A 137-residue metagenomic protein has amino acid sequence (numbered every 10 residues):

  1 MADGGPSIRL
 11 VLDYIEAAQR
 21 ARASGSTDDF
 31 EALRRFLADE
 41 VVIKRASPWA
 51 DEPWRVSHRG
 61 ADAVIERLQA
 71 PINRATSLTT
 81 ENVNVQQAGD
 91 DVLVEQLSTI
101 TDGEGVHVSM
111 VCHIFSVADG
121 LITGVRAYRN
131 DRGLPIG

Functional and structural regions predicted by a protein language model:
M1-D39, I136: Short, low-complexity N-terminal intrinsically disordered segments enriched in polar/charged residues
M1-I15, P53-R59, V108-H113: Charged, low-complexity, helix/coiled-coil-prone segments
A2-D3, Q69-G137: A beta-strand edge to alpha-helix "cap/lid" segment located at domain peripheries
A18, F30, V41, A63 (+1 more regions): General helical secondary-structure elements
R20, K44, T99-G103: Short beta-turn/strand-loop junction motif enriched in small, turn-promoting residues
A23-T27, A50, E104-V106: Short, solvent-exposed loop/turn segments that connect beta-strands within catalytic domains and beta-strand-rich
S24, S47, Y128-D131: Small/flexible residues
F30-G89: A solvent-exposed, acidic/Ser-Thr-rich amphipathic alpha-helical stretch
